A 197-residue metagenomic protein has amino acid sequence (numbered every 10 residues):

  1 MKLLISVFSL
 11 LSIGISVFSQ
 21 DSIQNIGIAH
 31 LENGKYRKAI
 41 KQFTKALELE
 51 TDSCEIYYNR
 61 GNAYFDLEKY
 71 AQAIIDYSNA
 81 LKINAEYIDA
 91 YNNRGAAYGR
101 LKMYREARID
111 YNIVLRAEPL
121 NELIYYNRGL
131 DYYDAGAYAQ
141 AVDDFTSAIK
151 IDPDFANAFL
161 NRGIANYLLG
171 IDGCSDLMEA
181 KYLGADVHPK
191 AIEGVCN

Functional and structural regions predicted by a protein language model:
K2-S6, I15-N197: Alpha-helical tetratricopeptide repeat
